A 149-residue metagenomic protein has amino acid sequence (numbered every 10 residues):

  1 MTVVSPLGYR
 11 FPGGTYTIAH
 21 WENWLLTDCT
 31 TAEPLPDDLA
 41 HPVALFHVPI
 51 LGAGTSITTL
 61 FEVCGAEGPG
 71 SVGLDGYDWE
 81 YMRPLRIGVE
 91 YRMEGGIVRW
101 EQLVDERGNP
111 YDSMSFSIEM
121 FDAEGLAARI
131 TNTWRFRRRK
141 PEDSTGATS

Functional and structural regions predicted by a protein language model:
M1-G76, P141-S149: Hot-dog-fold acyl-thioester-processing enzymes
M1-T2, Y81-S149: HotDog/MaoC-like acyl-thioester-processing domains
